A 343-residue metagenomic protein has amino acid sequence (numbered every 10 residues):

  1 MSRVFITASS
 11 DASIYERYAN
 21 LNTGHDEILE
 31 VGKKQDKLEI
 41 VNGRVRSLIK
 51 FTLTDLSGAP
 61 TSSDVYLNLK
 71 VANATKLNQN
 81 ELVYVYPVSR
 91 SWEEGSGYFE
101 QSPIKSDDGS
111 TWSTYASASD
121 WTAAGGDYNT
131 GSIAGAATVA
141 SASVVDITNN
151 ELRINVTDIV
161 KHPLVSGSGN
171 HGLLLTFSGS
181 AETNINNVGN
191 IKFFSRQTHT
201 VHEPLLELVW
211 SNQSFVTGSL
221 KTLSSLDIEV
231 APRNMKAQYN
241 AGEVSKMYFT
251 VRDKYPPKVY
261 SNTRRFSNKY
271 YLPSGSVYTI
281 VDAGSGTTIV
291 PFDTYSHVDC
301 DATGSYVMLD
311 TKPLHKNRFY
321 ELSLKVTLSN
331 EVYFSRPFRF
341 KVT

Functional and structural regions predicted by a protein language model:
M1-Q238, T250-D253, S276-T279, G284-S285 (+1 more regions): Secreted, disulfide-rich extracellular signaling modules
S62-D64, N170, V244, P273 (+1 more regions): Extracellular Ig-like/FN3 beta-sandwich strand-entry sites
L175-S178, L309-E331: Internal, hydrophobic beta-strand segments that form the core of beta-sheet-rich folds
T183-F193, K258-S261, N330-P337: Beta-sandwich strand segments
S214, S225-L226, L328-T343: Short beta-strand elements
K246-Y248: A short beta-strand segment in extracellular, disulfide-stabilized domains
K254-T263, Y271: Extracellular acidic loop/turn motifs
G304-M308: Short S/T/G- and acidic-enriched coil/turn segments that sit immediately N-terminal to beta-strands in beta-sandwich
